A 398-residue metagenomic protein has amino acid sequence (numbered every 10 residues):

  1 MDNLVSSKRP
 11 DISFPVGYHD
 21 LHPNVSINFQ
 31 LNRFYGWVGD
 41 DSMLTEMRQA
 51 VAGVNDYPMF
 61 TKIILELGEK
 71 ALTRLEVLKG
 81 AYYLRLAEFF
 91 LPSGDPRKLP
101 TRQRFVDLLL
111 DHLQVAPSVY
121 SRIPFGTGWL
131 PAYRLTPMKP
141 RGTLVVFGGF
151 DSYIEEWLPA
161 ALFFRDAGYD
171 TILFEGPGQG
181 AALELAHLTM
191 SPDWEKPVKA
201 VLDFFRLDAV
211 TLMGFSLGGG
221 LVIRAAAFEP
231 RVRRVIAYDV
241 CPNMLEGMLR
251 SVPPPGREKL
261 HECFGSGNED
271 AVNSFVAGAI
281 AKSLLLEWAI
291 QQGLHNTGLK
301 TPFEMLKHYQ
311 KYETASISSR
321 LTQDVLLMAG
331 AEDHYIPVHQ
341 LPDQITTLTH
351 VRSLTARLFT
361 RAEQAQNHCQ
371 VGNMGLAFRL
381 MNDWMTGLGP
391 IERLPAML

Functional and structural regions predicted by a protein language model:
I64, G94-K139: N-terminal cap/lid segment of alpha/beta-hydrolase-fold proteins
L91, T360-L376: Catalytic histidine-centered segment of alpha/beta-hydrolase-like enzymes
E156, H187-D208: Alpha/beta-hydrolase active-site loop
A160, Q323, P337-T347: Short alpha-helix in the alpha/beta-hydrolase fold that links the catalytic acid
F164-A181: Conserved alpha/beta-hydrolase
A227-L306, A329: Hydrolase active-site cap/lid region
L321-T322, L327-A329, D333: Short beta-strand/loop motif that positions the catalytic acidic residue of the alpha/beta-hydrolase fold
T346-Q366: Catalytic histidine neighborhood in serine/cysteine hydrolases with alpha/beta-hydrolase-type architecture
